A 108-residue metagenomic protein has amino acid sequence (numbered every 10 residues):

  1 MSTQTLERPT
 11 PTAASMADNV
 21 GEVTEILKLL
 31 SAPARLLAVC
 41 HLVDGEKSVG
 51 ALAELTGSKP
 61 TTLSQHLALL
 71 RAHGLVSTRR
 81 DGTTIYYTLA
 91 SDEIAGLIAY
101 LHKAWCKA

Functional and structural regions predicted by a protein language model:
M1, T62-L63: Intrinsic low-complexity/disordered segments
M1-E22, C40, I94-A108: Amphipathic alpha-helical dimerization/coiled-coil segments that flank or bridge DNA-binding/regulatory modules
A17-T61, D81, I85-D92: N-terminal helix-turn-helix DNA-binding core of bacterial DNA-binding proteins
E54, R71-A72: Alpha-helical residues within the helix-turn-helix
T61-T62, I98: A composition/secondary-structure signal for short, hydrophobic, low-basic-content segments with alpha-helix propensity
H66: Residues within the DNA-recognition helix of helix-turn-helix
